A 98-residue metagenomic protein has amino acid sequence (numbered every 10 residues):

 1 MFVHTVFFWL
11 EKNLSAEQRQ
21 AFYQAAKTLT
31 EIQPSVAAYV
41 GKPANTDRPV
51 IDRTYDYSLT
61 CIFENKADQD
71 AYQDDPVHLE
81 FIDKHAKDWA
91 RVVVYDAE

Functional and structural regions predicted by a protein language model:
M1-D56, E64-D74, E98: Short S/T/G/P-rich N-terminal loop/turn motif that feeds into the first structured element of a domain
I62-V93: C-terminal structural segments of small proteins and small subunits
